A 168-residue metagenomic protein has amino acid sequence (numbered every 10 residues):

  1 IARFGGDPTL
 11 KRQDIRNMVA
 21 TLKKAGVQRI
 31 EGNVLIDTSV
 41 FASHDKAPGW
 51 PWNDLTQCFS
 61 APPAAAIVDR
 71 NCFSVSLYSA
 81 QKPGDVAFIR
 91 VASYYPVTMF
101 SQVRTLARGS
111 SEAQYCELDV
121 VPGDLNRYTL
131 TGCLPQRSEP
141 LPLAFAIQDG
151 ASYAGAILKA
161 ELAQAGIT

Functional and structural regions predicted by a protein language model:
I1-T168: Conserved serine DD-peptidase/penicillin-binding transpeptidase domain and beta-lactam-recognizing active-site
